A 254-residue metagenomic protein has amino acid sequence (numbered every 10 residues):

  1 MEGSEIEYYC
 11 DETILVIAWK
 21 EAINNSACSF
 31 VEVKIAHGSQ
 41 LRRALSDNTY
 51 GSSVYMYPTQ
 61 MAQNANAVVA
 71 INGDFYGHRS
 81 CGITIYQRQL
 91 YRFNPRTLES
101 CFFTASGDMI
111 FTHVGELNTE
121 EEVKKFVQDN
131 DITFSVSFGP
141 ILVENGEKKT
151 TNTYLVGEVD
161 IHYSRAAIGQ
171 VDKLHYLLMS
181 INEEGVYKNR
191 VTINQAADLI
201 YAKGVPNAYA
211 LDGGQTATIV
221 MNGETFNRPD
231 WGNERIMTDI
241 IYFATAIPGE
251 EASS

Functional and structural regions predicted by a protein language model:
M1-S100, D108-F111: Zymogen propeptides
L45-S52, G115-T119, I181-G185: Short, solvent-exposed aromatic-acidic interface loops
S52-Y55, T119-F126, Y187-N194: A short, polar/proline- and glycine-enriched secondary-structure boundary/capping micro-motif
V69, M109-F111, L142-E144, T150 (+1 more regions): Short hydrophobic-aromatic micro-motifs
S80-A105, T151-P206, L211, T216-S254: Conserved, well-ordered active-site substructure
N94, L98-I132: Extended Lys/Arg-rich, glycine-bearing segments that form polyanion-binding/interaction patches within enzyme domains
I132-L155: Short, conserved active-site entrance elements at the starts or edges of catalytic domains
